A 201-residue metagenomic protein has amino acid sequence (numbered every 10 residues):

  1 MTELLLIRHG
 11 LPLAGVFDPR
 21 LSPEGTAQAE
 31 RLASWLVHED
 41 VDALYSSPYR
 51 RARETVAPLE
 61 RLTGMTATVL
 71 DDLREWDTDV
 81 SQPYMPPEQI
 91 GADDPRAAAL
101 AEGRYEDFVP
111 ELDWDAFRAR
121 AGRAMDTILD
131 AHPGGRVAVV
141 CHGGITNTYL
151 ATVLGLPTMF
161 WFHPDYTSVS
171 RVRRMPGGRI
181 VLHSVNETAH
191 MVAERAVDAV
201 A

Functional and structural regions predicted by a protein language model:
T2-V69: Active-site-proximal alpha-helix that buttresses catalytic centers in soluble enzyme cores
L4, G135-C141: Generic beta-sheet signal
G15-P23, Y84-M85, T158, A199: Short glycine-enriched, charge-decorated loop/helix-capping segments at active-site entrances that position
H38-D40, I128-G135: Glycine-rich phosphate-binding loop signature in dinucleotide/nucleotide-binding domains
D40-D72, D94-L100, R173-A201: Conserved histidine-centered catalytic loops in small-molecule metabolism enzymes
S46-S47, A119, V140-C141: Short beta-strand scaffold positions
R61-R123, S184, A201: Phosphate-handling substructures
P157-R179: Domain-level recognition of soluble alpha/beta enzyme cores, biased toward histidine phosphatases/phosphomutases
